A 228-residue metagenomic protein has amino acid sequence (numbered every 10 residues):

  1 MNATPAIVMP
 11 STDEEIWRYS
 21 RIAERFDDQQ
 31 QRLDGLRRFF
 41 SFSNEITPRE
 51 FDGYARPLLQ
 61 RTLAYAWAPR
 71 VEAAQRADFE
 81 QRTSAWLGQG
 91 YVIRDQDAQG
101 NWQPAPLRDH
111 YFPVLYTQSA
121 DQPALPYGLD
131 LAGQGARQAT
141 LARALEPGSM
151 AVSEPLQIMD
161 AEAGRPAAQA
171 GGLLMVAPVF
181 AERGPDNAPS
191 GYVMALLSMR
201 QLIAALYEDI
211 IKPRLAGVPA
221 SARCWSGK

Functional and structural regions predicted by a protein language model:
T4-L33, F40-P48: Membrane-proximal amphipathic alpha-helices that sit immediately adjacent to an N-terminal transmembrane/signal-anchor
S11-I16, S41-K228: Intrinsically disordered, low-complexity polar/acidic regions
Q30-G35, Y116-Q118: Generic detector of short, locally flexible boundary/turn motifs and exposed helical patches
